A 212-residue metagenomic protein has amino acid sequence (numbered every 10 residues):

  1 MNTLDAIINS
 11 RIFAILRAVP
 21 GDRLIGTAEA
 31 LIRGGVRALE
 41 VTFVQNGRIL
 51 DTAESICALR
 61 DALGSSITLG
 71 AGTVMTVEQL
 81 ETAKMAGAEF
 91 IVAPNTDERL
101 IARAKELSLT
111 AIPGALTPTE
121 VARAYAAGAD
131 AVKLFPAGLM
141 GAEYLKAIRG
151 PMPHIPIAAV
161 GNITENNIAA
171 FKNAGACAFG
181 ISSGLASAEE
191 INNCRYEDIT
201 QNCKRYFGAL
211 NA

Functional and structural regions predicted by a protein language model:
M1-G21, G26, R60, N211: N-terminal amphipathic alpha-helix/helix-capping segment at the start of soluble metabolic enzymes
N2-T3, P20-R23, F43-D61, V77-E81 (+4 more regions): Active-site-adjacent beta->alpha loops and helix N-cap segments on the catalytic face of soluble alpha/beta enzymes
I12-L16, L39-V41, L69-G72, I91-V92 (+4 more regions): Hydrophobic faces of well-ordered beta-strands that scaffold small-molecule active sites in alpha/beta enzyme cores
A14, L31, A83, A124 (+3 more regions): Conserved, mostly hydrophobic/aromatic
E29-L39: Catalytic domains of carbohydrate-active enzymes, especially glycoside hydrolases
R33-G34, A86, L107, A127 (+1 more regions): Structural motif
G34-G35, D61-I67, M152-H154: Short helix-capping segments at alpha-helix termini
